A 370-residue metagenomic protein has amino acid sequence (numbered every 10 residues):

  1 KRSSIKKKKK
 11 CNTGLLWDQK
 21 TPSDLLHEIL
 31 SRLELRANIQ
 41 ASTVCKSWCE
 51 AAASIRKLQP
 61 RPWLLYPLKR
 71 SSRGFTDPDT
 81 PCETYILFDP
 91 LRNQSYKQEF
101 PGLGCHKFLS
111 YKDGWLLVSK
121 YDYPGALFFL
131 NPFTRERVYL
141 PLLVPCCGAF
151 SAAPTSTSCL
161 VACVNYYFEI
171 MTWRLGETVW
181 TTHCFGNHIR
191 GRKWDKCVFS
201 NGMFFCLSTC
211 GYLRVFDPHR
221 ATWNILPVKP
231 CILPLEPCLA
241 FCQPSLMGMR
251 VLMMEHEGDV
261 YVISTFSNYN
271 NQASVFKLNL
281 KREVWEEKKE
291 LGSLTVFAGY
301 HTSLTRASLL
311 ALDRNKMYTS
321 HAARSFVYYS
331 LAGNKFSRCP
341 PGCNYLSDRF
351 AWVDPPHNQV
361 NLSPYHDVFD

Functional and structural regions predicted by a protein language model:
K1-T21, E28, F369-D370: CRL adaptor-proximal regions
S23, N38-K57: Short helix-loop-helix/strand-helix junction enriched in hydrophobic and basic residues
A53-T80, G102-V118: Beta-strand-rich domains and repeat architectures in extracellular enzymes and scaffolds, especially beta-propellers
I55-R56, F108-S110, C147-T157, K196-S200 (+3 more regions): Structural signature of eukaryotic scaffold interfaces centered on beta-propeller domains
C82, S95-A273: A sequence/structural signal of beta-propeller blade repeats
C82-L91, M171, L175-E177, N271-E283 (+1 more regions): Beta-propeller blade signature
R282-Y329, N334-S363: A surface-exposed beta-alpha-beta supersecondary segment
